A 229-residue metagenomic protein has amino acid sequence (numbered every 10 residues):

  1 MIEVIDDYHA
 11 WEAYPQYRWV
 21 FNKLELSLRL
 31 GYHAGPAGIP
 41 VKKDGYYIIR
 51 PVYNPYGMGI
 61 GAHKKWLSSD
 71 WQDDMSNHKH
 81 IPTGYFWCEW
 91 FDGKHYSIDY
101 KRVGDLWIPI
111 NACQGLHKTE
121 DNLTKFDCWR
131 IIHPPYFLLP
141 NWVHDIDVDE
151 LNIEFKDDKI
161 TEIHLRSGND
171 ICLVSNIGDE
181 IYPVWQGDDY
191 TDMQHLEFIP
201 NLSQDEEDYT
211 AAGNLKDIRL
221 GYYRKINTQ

Functional and structural regions predicted by a protein language model:
I2-N141: Active-site nucleotide/adenylate-binding loops and adjacent lid/helix of ATP-dependent enzymes
M58, L106-W107, L116-Q229: ATP-dependent carboxylate activation and anion-phosphoryl transfer catalytic cores that bind Mg-ATP to form
